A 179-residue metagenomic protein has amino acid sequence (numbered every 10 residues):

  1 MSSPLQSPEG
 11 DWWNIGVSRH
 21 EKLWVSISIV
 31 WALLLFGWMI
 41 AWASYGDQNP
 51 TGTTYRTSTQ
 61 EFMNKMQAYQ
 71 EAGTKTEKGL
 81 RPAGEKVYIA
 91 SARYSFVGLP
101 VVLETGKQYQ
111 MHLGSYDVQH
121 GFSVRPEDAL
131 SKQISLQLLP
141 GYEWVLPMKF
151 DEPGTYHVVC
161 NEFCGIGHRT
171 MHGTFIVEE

Functional and structural regions predicted by a protein language model:
M1-S95, L99: Extracytoplasmic entry segments of secretory-pathway proteins
P8-S18, V124-P153: Extracytoplasmic beta-sandwich strand-turn segments characteristic of Greek-key/jelly-roll folds
I27, W31-N49, N64-Q70, L136-E179: Extracellular/periplasmic metallocenter environments
R81, V101-E104, L138, F150: Hydrophobic beta-strand core residues of beta-sandwich domains
G84, A92, E104-G106, L139-G141: Solvent-exposed, conformationally flexible loop/turn segments
V87-I89, H112-Y142, G173: Histidine- and aromatic-enriched segments that form or immediately flank copper-ligand environments
A92-Y94, Q108, G114-V118, E127-A129 (+2 more regions): Solvent-exposed coil/turn segments that connect beta secondary-structure elements in extracytoplasmic/periplasmic
V97-Y109: Short, glycine/small-residue-enriched coil/turn segments at secondary-structure junctions
